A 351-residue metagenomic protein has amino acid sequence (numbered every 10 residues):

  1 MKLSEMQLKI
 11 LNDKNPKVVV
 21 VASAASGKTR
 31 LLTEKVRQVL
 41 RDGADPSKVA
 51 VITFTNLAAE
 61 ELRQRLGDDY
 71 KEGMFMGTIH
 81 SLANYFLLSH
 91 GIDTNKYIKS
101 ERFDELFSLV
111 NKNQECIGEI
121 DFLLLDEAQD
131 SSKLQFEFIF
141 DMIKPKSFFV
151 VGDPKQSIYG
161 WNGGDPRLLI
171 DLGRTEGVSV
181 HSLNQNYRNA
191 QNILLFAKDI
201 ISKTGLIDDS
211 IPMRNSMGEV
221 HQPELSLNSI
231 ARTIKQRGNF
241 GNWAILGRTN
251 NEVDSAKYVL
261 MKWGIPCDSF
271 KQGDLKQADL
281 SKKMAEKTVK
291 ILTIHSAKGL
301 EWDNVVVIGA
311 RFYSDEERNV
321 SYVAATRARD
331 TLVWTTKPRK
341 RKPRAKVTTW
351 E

Functional and structural regions predicted by a protein language model:
M1-I92, V323-T326: P-loop NTPase Walker
K2-N12, K17-V20, F75, N84 (+2 more regions): Conserved helicase NTPase motor core
S26, Q191, N239-P338, T349-E351: Core RecA-like ATPase module of SF1/SF2 helicases and allied nucleic-acid translocases
L32, A44-A59, M74, V151 (+3 more regions): Conserved RecA-like ASCE P-loop NTPase motor core of nucleic-acid helicases/translocases
K35, R65, L134-M142, T233 (+2 more regions): A short acidic, amphipathic alpha-helical/loop segment
D45-K48, P145-S147, D153-P154, T175-V180 (+3 more regions): Short glycine-/polar-rich loops that comprise or flank the Walker A/P-loop and associated switch/sensor motifs
T53-N56, H80, V151-K155, W161-G164 (+5 more regions): A short beta-strand-to-loop transition that corresponds to the Sensor-1 phosphate-sensing loop of AAA+ P-loop ATPases
Q156-W161, R167-S210: Conserved coupling/interface region of RecA-like P-loop/ASCE motor cores
